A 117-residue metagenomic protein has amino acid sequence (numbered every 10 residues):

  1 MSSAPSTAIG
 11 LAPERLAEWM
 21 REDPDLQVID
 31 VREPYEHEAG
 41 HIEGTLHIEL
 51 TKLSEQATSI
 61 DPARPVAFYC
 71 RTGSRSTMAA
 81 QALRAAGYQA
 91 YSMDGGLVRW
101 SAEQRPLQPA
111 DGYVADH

Functional and structural regions predicted by a protein language model:
M1-Q27, E33-P65, S74-H117: Rhodanese-like catalytic fold shared by cysteine-dependent sulfurtransferases and DSP/PTP-type phosphatases
Y69: Short, surface-exposed ligand- or partner-binding patches at beta-edge/loop junctions that are enriched in aromatics
